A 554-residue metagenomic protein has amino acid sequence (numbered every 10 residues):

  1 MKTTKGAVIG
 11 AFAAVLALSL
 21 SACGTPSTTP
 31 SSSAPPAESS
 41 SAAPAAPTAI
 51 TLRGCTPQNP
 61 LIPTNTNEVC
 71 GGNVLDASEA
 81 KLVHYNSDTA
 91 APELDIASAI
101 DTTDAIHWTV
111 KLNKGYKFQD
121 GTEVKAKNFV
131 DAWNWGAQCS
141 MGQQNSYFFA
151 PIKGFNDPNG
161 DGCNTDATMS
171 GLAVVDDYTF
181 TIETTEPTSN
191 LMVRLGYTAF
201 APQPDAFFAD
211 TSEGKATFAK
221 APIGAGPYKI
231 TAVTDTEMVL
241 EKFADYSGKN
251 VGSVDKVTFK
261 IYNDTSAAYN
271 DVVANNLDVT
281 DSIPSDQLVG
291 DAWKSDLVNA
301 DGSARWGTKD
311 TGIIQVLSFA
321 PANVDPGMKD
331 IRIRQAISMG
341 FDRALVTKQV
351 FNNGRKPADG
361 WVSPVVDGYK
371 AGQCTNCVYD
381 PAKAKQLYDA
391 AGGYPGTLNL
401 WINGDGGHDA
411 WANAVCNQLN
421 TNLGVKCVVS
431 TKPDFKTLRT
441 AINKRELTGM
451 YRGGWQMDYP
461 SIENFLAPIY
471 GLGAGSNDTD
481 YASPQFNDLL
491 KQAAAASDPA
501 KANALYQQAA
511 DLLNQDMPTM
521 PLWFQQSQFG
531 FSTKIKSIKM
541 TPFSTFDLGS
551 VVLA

Functional and structural regions predicted by a protein language model:
P35-P36, F529-A554: Long beta-strand-rich cores associated with HINT superfamily self-processing modules
R53-D104, I223-G224: N-terminal lobe/hinge region of extracytoplasmic solute-binding protein
C139, L191-R194, G307, V324-V366 (+2 more regions): Periplasmic-binding protein-like
M141-A206: Surface-exposed binding/hinge segments that line and control ligand-binding clefts or catalytic entry sites
A173, Q335, T347, V425-L438 (+3 more regions): Extracytoplasmic/peripheral linker and loop segments enriched in polar/acidic and small residues with frequent Thr/Pro
P187-V251, K256: Gly/Pro-rich hinge or "lid" segments in bacterial periplasmic/extracellular proteins
T231-F243, T258-D325: Extracellular/periplasmic solute-recognition and catalytic clefts
K356-A390, D405-A410: Structural transition elements
